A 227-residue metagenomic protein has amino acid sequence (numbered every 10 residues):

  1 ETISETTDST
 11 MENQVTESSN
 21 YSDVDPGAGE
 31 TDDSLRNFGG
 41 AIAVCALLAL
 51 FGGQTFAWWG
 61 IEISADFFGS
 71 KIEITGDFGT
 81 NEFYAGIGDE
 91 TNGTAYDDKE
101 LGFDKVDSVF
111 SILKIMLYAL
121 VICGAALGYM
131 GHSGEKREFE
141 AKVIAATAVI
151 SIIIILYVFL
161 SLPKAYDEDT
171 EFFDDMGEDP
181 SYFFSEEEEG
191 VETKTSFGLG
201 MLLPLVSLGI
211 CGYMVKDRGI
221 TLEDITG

Functional and structural regions predicted by a protein language model:
E1-D33, T221-G227: Low-complexity, intrinsically disordered extramembrane tails and loops of integral membrane proteins
P26-R36, Q54-A57, F67-F68: Intracellular leaflet-associated regions of eukaryotic membrane-associated proteins
R36-A57, V109-L162, P204-R218: Signature of small four-pass
G39, G79, H132, K194-L202: Alpha-helix initiation/capping motif
G53-S111, P163-S196: Long, glycine/tryptophan/cysteine-rich extracytoplasmic
A146-T226: Alpha-helical transmembrane segments of multi-pass integral membrane proteins, characterized by long hydrophobic
